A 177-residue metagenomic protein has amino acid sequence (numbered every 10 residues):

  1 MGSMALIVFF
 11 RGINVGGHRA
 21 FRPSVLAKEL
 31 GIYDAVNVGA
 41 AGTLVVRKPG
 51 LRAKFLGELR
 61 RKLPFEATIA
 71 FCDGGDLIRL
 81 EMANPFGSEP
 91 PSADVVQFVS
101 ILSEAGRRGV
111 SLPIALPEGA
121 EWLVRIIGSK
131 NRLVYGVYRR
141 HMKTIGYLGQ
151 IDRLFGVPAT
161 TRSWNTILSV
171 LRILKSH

Functional and structural regions predicted by a protein language model:
G2-A41, V46-H177: Surface-exposed, charge/polar-rich loops and edge strands
